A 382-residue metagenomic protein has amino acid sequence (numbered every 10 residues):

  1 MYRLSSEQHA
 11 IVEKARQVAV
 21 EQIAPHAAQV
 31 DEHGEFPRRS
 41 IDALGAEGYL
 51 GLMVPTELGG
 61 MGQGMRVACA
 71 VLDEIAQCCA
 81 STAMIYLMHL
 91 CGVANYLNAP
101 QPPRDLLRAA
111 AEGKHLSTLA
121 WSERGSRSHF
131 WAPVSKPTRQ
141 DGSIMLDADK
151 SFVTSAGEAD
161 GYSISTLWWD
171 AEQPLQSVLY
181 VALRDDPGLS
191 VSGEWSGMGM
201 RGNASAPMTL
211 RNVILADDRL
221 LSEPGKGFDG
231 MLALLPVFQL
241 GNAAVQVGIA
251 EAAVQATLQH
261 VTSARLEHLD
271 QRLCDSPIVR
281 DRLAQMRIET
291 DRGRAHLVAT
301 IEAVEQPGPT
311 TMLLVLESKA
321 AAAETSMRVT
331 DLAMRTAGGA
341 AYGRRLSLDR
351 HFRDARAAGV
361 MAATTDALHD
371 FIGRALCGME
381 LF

Functional and structural regions predicted by a protein language model:
L4, Q8, H33, P37 (+6 more regions): Residue-level recognition of alpha-helical structural elements
A24-E32, D291-A321, M334-Y342: C-terminal helix-coil-helix/basic helical segment that borders enzyme active sites and/or dimer interfaces and provides
F36-A46, L50-T154, E158: Glycine-rich flavin
D149-V191: A short core secondary-structure module
S151-A156, V237-N242, A358-M361: Glycine-rich phosphate/pyrophosphate-binding beta-alpha loops
W195-E289: Glycine-rich beta->alpha junctions and the first turn(s) of the following alpha-helix
G248, A284, I288-D291, A320-M327 (+1 more regions): Generic structural signal for well-ordered, non-transmembrane alpha-helical segments in soluble/cytosolic regions
G339-F382: Glycine-rich phosphate/cofactor-binding loops in nucleotide/flavin-utilizing enzymes
